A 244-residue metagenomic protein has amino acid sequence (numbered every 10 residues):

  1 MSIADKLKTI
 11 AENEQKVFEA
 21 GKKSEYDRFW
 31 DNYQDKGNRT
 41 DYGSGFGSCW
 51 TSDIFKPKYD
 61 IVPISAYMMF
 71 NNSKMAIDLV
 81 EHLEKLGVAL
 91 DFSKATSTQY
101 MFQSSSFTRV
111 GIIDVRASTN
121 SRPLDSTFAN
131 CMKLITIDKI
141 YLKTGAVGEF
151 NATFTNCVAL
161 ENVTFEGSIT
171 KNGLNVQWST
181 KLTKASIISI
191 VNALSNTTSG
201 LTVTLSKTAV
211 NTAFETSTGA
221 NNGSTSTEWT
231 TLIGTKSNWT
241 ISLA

Functional and structural regions predicted by a protein language model:
M1-R28: Short, low-complexity N-terminal tether/leader segments at secretion or assembly junctions of large, surface-exposed
F18-A244: Negatively charged
